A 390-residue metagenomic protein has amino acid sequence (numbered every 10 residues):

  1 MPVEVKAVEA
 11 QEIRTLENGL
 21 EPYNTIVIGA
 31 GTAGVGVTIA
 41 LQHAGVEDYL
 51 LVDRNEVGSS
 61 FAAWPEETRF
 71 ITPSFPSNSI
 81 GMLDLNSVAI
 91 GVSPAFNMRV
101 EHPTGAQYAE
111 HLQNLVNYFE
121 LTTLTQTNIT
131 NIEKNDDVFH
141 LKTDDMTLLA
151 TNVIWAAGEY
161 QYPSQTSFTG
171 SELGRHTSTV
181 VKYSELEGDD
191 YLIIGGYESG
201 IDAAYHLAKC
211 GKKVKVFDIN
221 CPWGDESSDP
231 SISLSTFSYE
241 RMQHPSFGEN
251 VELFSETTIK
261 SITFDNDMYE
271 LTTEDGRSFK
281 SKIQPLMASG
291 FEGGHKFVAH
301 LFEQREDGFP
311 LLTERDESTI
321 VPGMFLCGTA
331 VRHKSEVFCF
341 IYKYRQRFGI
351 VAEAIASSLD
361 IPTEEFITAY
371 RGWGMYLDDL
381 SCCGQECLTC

Functional and structural regions predicted by a protein language model:
V5-I13, T104-Q107, W155-C210, E306-R315 (+1 more regions): Glycine-rich dinucleotide-binding loop and its adjacent helix/turn
L20-P22, V27-Y49, T179-D225, F297 (+1 more regions): Rossmann-like dinucleotide/flavin-binding elements
I26-I28, L148-Y160, I194, K280-E292: Short hydrophobic core segments
R54-A109, F217-S235: Glycine-rich active-site loop/strand segments that organize a redox cofactor
G105-T123, Y160-Q161, Y239-L253: Helical element adjacent to the flavin cofactor pocket in flavoenzyme catalytic cores
T125-F139, S255-D267: A conserved short coil-to-beta-strand element within the FAD-binding core of flavoproteins
K209-Q304, D360-G374: A Rossmann-like FAD-binding core segment of flavoenzymes
I350, S357-C390: Mid-to-C-terminal Rossmann-like scaffold of FAD/NAD(P)H-dependent oxidoreductases
